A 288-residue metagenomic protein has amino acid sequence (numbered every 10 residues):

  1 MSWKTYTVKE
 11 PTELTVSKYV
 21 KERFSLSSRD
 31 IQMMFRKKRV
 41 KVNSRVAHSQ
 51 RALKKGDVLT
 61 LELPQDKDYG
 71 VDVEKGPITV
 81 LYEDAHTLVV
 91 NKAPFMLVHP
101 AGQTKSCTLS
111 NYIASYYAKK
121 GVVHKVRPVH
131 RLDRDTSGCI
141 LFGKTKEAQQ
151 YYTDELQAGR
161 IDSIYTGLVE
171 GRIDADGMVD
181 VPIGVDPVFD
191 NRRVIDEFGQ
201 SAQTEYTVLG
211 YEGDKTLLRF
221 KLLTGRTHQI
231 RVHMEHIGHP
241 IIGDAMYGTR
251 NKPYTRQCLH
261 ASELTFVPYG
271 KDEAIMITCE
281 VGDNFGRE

Functional and structural regions predicted by a protein language model:
M1-E288: RNA pseudouridine synthases
